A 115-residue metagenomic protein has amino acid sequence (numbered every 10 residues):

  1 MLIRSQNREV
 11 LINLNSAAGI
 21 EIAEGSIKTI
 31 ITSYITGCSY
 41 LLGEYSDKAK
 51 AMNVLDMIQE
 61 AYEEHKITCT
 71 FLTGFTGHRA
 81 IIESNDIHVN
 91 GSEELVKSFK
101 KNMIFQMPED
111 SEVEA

Functional and structural regions predicted by a protein language model:
M1-A115: Eukaryotic intrinsically disordered, low-complexity regulatory linkers and tails enriched in Ser/Thr/Pro
